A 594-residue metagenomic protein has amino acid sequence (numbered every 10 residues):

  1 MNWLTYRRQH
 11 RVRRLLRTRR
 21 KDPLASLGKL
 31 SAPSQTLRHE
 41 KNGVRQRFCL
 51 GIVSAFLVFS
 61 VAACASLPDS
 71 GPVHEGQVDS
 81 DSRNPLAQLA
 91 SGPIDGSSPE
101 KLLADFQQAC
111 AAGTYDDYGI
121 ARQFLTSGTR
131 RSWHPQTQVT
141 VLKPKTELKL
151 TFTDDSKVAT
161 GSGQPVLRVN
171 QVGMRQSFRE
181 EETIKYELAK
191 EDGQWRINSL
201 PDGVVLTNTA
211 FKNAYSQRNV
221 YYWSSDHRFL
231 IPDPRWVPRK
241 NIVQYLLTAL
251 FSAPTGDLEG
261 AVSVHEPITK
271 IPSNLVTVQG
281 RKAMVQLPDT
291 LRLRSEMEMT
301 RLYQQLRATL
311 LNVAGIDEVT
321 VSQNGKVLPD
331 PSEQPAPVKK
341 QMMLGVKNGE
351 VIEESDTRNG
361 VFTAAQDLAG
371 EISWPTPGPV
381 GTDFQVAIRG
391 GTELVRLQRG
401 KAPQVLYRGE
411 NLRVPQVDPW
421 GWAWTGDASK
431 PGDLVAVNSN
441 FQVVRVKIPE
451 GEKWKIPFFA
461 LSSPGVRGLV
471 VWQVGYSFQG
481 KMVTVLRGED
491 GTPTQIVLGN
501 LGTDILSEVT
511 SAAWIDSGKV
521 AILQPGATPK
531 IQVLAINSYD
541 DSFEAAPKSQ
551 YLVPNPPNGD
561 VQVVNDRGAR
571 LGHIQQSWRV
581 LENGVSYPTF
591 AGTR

Functional and structural regions predicted by a protein language model:
M1-D22: N-terminal targeting leaders characterized by basic, low-complexity, disordered sequences that direct proteins
W3-R7, A65-R594: Bimodal "functional hotspot" detector
R8-V12, L37, K41, F48 (+1 more regions): Compositionally biased, intrinsically disordered low-complexity segments enriched in polar/proline residues
R19-R20, L27-L30, L37-I52: Bacterial N-terminal signal peptides that target proteins for export
S60-A63: C-terminal motif of bacterial Sec signal peptides marking the signal peptidase cleavage site
